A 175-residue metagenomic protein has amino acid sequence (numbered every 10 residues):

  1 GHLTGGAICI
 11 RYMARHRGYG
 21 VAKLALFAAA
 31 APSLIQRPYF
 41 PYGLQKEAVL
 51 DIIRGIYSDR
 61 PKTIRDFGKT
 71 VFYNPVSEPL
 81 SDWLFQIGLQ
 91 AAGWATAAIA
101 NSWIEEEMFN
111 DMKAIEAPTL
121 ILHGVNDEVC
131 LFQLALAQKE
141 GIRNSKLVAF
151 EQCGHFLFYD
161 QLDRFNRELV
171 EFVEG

Functional and structural regions predicted by a protein language model:
G1-G6, G124: Conserved alpha/beta-hydrolase "nucleophile elbow" surrounding the catalytic nucleophile
I10-S58: Flexible "cap/lid" loop of the alpha/beta hydrolase fold
I35, Y39-L44, R54-A114: Conserved alpha/beta-hydrolase catalytic His-Asp/Glu region
I115, I121-H123, D127: Short beta-strand/loop motif that positions the catalytic acidic residue of the alpha/beta-hydrolase fold
E128-L134: Conserved alpha/beta-hydrolase "acid-adjacent" motif
L136-S145: Active-site-adjacent alpha-helix of alpha/beta-hydrolase-fold enzymes
S145-G175: Catalytic active-site module of serine/aspartate enzymes centered on a nucleophile-bearing elbow/loop
